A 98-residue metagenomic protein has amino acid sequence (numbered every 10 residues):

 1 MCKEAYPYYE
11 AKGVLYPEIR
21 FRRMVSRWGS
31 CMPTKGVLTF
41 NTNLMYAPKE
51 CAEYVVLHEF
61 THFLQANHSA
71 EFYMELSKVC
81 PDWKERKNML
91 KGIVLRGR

Functional and structural regions predicted by a protein language model:
M1-Y54, F63-R98: Active-site-proximal or metal-binding-adjacent scaffold patches in catalytic folds
E59: Walker B catalytic acidic pair
